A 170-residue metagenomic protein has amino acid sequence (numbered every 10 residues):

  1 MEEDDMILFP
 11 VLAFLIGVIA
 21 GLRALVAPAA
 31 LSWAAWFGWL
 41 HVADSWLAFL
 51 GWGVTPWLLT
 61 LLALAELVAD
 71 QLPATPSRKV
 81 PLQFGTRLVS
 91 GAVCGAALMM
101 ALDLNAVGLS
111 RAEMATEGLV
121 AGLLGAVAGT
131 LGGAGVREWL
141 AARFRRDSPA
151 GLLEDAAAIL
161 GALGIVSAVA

Functional and structural regions predicted by a protein language model:
E2-P10, A34-G53, G95-G118, G164-A170: Helix-coil boundary and interhelical linker segments in multi-pass alpha-helical membrane proteins
G17-A35, G161: The first (N-terminal) embedded transmembrane alpha-helix
L64-V80, L131-R143: C-terminal ends of transmembrane helices
E66, T86-A96, D155-I159: Core segments of transmembrane alpha-helices that mediate helix-helix packing or line hydrophobic substrate/ligand
R78-V89, D147-G151: Cytoplasmic-side transmembrane-helix entry/capping segments in multi-pass membrane proteins
V89-A97, G118-G135: Mid-bilayer segments of alpha-helical transmembrane spans in multi-pass integral membrane proteins that mediate
E138-A156: Interfacial loop-to-transmembrane junctions
L152-V169: Final/C-terminal transmembrane alpha-helix of multipass membrane proteins
